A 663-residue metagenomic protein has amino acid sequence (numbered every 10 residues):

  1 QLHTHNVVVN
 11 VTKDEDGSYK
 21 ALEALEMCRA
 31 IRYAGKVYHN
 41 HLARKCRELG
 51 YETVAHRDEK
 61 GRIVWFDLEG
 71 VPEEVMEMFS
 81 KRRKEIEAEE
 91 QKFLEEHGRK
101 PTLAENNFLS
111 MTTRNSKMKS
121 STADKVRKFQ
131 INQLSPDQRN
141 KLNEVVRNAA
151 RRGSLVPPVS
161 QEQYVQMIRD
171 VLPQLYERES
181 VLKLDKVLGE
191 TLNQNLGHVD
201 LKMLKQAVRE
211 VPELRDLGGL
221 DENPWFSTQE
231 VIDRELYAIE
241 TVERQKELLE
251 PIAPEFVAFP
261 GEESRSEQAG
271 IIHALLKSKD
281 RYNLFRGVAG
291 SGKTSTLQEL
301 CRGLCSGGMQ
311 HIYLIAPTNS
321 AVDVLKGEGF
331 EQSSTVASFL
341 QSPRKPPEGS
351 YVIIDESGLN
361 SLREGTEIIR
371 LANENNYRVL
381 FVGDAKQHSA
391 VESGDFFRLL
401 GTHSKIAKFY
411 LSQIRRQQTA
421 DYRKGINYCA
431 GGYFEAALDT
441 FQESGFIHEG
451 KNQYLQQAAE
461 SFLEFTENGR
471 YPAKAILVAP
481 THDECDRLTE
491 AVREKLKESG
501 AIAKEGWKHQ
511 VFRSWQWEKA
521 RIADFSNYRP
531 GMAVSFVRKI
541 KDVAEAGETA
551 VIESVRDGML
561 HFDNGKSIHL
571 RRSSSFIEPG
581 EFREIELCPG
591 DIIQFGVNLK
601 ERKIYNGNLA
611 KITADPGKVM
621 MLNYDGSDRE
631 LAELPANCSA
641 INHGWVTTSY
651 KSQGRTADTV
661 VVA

Functional and structural regions predicted by a protein language model:
Q1-A663: Conserved ATP-binding/catalytic motifs of P-loop helicase motor domains
